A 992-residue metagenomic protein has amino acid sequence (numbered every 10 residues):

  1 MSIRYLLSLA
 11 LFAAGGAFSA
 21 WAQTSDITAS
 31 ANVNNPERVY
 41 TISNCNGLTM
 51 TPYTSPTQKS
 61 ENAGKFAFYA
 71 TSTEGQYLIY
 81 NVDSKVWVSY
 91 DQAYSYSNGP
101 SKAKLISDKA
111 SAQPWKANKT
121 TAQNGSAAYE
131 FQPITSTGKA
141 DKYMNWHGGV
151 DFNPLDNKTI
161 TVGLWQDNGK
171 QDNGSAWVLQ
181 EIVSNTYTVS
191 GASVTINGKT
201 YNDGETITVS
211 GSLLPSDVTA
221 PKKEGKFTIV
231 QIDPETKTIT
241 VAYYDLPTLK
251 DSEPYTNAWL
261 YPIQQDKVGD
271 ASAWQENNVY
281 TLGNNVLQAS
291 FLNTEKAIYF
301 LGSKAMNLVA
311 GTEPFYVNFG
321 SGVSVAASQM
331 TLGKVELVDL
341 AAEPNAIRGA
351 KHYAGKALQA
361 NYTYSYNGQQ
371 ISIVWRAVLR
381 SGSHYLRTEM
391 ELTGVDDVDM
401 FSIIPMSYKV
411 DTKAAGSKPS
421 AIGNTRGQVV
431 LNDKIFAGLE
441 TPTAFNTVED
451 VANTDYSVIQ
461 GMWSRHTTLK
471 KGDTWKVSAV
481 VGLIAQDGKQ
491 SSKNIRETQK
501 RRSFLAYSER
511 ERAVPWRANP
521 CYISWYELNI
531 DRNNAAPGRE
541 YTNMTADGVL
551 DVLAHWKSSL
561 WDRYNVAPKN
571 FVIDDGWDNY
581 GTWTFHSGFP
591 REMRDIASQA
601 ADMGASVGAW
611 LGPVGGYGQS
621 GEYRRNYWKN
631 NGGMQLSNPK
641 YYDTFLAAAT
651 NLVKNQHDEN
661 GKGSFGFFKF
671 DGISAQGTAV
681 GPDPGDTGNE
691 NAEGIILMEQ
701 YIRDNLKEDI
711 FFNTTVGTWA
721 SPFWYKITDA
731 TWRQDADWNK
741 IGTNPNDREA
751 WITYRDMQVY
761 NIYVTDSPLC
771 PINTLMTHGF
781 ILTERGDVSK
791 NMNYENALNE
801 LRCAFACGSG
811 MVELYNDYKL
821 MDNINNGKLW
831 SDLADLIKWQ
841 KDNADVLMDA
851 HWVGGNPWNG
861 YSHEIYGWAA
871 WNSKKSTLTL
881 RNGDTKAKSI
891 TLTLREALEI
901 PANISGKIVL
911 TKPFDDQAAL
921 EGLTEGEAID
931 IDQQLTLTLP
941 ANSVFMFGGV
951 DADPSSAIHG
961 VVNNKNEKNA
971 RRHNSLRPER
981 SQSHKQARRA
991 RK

Functional and structural regions predicted by a protein language model:
F18-W21, P954-K992: C-terminal outer-membrane/trafficking sorting elements
Q23-S55, A67-S97, K109, Q113-F152 (+1 more regions): Extracellular glycan-recognition/adhesion modules and their associated mucin-like linkers
N185-T188, Q231-T248, G949-V950: Conserved "repeat-terminator" motif of extracellular CCP/Sushi domains
S212-P234: Surface-exposed interfaces of beta-sheet-rich extracellular modules
T256, Y261, N277-N361: Acidic-aromatic substrate-binding/catalytic surfaces of carbohydrate-active enzymes
N284-N285, L301, G472-D473, I695-G922 (+2 more regions): Active-site-proximal substrate-binding groove within the catalytic cores of carbohydrate-active enzymes
A342-N361, S365-I371, L379-T388, L392-G608 (+7 more regions): Conserved structural scaffold segments of CAZyme catalytic domains across common CAZy folds
A567-F780: Aromatic- and carboxylate-enriched substrate-binding clefts and catalytic-loop regions of carbohydrate-active enzymes
